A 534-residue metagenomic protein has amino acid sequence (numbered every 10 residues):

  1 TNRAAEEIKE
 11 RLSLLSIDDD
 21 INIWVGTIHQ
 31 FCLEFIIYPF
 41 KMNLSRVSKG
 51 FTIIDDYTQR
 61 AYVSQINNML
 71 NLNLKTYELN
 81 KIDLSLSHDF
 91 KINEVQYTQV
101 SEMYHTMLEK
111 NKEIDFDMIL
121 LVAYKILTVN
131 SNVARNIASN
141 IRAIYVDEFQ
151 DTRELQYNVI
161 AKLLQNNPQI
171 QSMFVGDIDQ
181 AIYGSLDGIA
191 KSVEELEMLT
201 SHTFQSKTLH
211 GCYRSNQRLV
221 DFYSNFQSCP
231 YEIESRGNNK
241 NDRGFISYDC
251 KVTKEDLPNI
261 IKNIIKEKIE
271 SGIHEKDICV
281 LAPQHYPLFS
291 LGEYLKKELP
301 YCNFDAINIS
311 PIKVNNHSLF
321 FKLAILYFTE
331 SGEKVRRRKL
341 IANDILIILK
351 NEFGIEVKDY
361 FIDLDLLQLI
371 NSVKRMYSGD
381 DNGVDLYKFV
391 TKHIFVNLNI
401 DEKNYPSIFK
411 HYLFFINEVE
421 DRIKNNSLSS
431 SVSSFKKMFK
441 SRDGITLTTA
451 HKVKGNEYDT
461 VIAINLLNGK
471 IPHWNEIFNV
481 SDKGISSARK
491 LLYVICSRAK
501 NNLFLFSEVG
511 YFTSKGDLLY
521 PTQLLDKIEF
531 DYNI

Functional and structural regions predicted by a protein language model:
T1-N43, S497: P-loop NTPase Walker
M42, E154-L155, V159-D242, E529: Conserved RecA-like helicase ATPase core segment that couples NTP binding/hydrolysis to strand translocation
S45-K110, E356-P406: Coupling/switch/interface segments within P-loop NTPase motor domains and analogous charged loops in nucleic-acid
S64-Y145, E154-V159, G184, S192: Accessory N-terminal region flanking or inserted into the helicase ATPase core in nucleic-acid motor proteins
H202-Q205, G211-L299: Helicase P-loop NTPase motor core
K296-K297, A306-L340: Conserved short internal alpha-helix adjacent to the catalytic or cofactor-binding core of large enzyme scaffolds
L346-V453, E457, H473: Accessory C-terminal helicase-associated subdomains
K374-Y377, S441, L467-I534: C-terminal accessory regions
